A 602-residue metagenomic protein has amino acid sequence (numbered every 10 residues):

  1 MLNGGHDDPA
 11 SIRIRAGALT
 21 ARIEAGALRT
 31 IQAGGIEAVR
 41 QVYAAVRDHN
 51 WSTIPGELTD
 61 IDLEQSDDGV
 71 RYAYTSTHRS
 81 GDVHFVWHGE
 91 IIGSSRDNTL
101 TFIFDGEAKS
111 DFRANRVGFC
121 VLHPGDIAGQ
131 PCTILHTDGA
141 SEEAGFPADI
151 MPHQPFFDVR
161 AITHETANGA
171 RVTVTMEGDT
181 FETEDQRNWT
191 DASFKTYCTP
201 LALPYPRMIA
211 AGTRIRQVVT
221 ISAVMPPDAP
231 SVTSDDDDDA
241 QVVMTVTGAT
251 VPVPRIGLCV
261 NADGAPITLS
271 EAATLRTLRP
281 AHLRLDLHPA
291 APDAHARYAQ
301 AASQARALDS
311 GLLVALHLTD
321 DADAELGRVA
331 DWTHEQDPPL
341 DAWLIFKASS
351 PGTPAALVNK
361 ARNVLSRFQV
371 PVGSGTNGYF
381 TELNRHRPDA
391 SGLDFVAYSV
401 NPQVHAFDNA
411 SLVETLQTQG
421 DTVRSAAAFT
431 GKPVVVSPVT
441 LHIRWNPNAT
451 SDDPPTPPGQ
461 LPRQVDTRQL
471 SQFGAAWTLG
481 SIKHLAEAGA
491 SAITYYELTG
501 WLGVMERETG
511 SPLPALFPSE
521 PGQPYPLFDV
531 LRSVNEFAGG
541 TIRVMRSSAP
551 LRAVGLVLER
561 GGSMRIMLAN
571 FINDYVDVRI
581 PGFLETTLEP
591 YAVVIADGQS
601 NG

Functional and structural regions predicted by a protein language model:
M1-T77, P280, R284, H295: Acidic-aromatic substrate-binding/catalytic surfaces of carbohydrate-active enzymes
Y43, T77-G81, T163-Q241: Beta-strand-rich recognition/accessory modules
D48-G106, E184-Q186, T190-S193: Extended, loop-rich substrate-binding clefts of extracytoplasmic carbohydrate-active enzymes
T99-E177: Polysaccharide-binding surfaces and accessory modules of carbohydrate-active proteins
G212, S437-P526: Aromatic/acidic polysaccharide-binding cleft in carbohydrate-active enzymes
C259-P292, Q304-L313, Q336: Catalytic domains of carbohydrate-active enzymes, especially glycoside hydrolases
S349-Q472: Noncatalytic carbohydrate-binding groove/subsite architecture in carbohydrate-active enzymes
S547-P581: Carbohydrate-binding surface patches
